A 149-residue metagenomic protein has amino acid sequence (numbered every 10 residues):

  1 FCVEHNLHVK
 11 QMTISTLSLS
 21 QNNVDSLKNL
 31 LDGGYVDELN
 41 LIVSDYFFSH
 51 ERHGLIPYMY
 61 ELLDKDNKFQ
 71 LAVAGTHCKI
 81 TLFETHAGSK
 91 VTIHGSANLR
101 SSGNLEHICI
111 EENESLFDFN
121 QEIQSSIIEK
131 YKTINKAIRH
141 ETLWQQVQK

Functional and structural regions predicted by a protein language model:
F1-D66: Primarily the HKD phosphodiesterase
V9-Q11, L19-D25, F47, H107-K149: Terminal interaction modules at protein C-ends
M12, K68-Q121: HKD (HxKxxxxD) catalytic microenvironment of the phospholipase D
L31-Y35, M59-L63, G88-S89, E111-L116 (+1 more regions): Short, low-complexity, polar/charged sequence segments that are solvent-exposed and flexible
D37-L41, L63-D66, V91-S101, V147-K149: Short, Lys/Arg-enriched charge-dense amphipathic segments
H50-E51, L55, L62-L63, F69-Q70 (+3 more regions): Ampipathic, surface-exposed secondary-structure segments
